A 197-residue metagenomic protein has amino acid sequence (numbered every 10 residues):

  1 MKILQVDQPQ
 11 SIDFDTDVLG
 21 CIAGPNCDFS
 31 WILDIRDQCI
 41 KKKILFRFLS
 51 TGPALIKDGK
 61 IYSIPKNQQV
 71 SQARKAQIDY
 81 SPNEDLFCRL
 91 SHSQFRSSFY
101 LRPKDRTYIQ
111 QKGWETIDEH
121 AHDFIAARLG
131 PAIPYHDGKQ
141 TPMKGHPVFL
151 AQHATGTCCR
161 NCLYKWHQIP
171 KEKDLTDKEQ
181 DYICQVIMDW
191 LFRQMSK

Functional and structural regions predicted by a protein language model:
M1-I3: Conserved SAM/AdoMet-binding glycine-rich loop
V6-T16, G20-D79: Auxiliary Fe-S-binding modules of radical SAM enzymes
Y80-I125: Core of compact, soluble alpha-helical bundle domains
I133-Y135, K171-K178: Short, surface-exposed acidic
Y135-T155: Immediate flanking context of iron-sulfur cluster ligation sites
H153-K165: Local cysteine-cluster metal-coordination motifs and their immediate loop/turn environment, predominantly Fe-S cluster
R160, H167-D174: Glycine-rich active-site/cofactor-binding loop and its immediate structural neighborhood
Y182-K197: Short Fe-S-cluster ligation motifs
